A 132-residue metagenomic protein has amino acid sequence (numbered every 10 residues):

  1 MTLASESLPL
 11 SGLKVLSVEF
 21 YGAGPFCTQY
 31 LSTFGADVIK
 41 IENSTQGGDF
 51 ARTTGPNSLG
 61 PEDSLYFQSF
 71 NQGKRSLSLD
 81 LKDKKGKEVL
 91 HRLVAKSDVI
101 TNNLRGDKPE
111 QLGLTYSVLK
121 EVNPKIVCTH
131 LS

Functional and structural regions predicted by a protein language model:
M1-S132: N-terminal helix-loop segment corresponding to the beta1-alpha1 unit of nucleotide/adenylate-binding folds
